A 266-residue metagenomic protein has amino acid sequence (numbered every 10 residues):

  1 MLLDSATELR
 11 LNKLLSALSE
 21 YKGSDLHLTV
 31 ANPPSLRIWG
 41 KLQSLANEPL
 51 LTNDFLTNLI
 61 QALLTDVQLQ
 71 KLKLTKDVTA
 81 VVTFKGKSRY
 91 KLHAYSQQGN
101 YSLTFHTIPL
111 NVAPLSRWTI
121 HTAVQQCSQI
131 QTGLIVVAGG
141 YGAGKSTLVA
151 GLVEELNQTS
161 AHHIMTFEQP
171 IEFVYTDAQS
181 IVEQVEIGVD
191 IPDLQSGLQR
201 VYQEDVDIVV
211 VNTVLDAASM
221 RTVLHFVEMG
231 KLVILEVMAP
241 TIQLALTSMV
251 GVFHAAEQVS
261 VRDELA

Functional and structural regions predicted by a protein language model:
M1-A266: Short, flexible helix-loop junctions that flank or precede catalytic/ligand sites
